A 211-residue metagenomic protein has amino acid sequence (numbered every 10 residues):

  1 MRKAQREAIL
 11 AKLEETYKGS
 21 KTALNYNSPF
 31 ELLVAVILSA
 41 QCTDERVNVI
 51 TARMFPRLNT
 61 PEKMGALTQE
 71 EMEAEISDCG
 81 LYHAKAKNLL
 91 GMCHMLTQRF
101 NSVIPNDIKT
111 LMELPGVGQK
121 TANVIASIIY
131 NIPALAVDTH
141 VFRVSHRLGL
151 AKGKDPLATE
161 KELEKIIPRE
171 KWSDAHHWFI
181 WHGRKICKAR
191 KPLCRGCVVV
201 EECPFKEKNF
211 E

Functional and structural regions predicted by a protein language model:
R2-E211: Catalytic cores of DNA base-excision repair glycosylases
